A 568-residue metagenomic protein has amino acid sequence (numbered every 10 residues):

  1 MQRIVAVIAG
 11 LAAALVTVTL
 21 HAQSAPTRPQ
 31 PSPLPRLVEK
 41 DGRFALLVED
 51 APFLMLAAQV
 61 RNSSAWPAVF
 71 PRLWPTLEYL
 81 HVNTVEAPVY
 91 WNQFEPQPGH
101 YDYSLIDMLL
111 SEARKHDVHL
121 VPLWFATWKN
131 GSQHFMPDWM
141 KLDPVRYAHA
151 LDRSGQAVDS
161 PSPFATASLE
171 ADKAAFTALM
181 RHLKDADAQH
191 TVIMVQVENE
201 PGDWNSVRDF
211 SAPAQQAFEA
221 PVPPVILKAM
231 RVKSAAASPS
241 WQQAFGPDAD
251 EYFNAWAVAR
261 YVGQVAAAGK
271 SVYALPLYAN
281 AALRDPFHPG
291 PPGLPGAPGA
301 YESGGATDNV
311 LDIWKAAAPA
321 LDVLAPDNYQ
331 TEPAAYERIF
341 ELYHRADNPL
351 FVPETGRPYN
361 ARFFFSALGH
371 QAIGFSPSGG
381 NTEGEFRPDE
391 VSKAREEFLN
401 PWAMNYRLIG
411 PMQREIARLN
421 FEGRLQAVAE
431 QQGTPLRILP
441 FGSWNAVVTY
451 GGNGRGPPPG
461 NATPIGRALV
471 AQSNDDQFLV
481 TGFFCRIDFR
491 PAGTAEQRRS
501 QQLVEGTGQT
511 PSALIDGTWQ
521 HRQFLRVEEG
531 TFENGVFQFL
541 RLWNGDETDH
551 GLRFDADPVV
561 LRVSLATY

Functional and structural regions predicted by a protein language model:
Q23-N83: N-terminal carbohydrate-binding accessory modules
D50, V85, A113, L179 (+3 more regions): Conserved, mostly hydrophobic/aromatic
S63-Y79, E302-A317, A335-Y336, A361-F364: Short, acidic/polar
F70-R146, A255-V272: Aromatic-lined substrate-binding rim segments of carbohydrate-active enzymes
V118, Q264-L275, V310-Q413: Catalytic-core region of carbohydrate-active enzymes that cleave or remodel glycosidic bonds
V145-W314: Polysaccharide-binding and catalytic clefts of secreted carbohydrate-active enzymes
F365-R499, E505-P511: Aromatic- and carboxylate-lined catalytic core of secreted/periplasmic carbohydrate-active enzymes
R455-A462, F478-Y568: C-terminal beta-sandwich/jelly-roll accessory domains of carbohydrate-active enzymes
